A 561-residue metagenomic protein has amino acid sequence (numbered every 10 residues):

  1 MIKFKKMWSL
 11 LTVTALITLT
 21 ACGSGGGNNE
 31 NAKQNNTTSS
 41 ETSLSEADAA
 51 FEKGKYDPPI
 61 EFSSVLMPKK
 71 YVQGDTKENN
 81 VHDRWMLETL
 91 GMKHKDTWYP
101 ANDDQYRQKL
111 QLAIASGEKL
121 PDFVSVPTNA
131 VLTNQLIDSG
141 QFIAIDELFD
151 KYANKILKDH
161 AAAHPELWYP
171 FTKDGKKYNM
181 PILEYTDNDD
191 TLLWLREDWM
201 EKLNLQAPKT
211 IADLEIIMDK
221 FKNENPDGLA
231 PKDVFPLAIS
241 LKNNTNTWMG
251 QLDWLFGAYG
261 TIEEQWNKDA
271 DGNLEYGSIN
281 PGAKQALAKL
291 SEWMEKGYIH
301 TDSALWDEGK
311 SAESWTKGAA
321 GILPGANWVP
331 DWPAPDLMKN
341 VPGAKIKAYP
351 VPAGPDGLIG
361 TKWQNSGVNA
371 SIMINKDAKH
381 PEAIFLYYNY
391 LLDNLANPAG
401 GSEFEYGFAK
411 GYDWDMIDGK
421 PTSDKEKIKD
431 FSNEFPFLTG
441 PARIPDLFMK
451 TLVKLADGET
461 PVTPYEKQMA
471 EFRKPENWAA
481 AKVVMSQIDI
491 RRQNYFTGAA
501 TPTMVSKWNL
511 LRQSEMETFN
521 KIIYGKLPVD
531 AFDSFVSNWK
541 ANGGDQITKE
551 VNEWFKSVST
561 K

Functional and structural regions predicted by a protein language model:
F4, W8-L11, G23-L214, E263 (+3 more regions): Conserved N-terminal structural module of periplasmic/extracytoplasmic solute-binding proteins
T18-A21: C-terminal motif of bacterial Sec signal peptides marking the signal peptidase cleavage site
E46, L386, D393-T518, K526: Conserved small-residue motifs centered on glycine
S64-V65, S125, V234-L241, A348-Y349: Extended hydrophobic secondary-structure segments that form protein cores and membrane-embedded regions
N80-W98, N102-D103, L112, W199-M200 (+3 more regions): Extracytoplasmic/periplasmic ligand-capture domains
V131-Y169, M218-K222, K232-Q265, G321-P335: Carboxylate/His-rich catalytic cores and anion/metal-binding grooves
D146, T172-T247, W266-K310, S314 (+4 more regions): Helix-loop-helix "hinge/cap" segment bordering the ligand-binding cleft or interdomain interface
S240-Q265, S291-V453: Extracytoplasmic/periplasmic substrate-binding proteins
